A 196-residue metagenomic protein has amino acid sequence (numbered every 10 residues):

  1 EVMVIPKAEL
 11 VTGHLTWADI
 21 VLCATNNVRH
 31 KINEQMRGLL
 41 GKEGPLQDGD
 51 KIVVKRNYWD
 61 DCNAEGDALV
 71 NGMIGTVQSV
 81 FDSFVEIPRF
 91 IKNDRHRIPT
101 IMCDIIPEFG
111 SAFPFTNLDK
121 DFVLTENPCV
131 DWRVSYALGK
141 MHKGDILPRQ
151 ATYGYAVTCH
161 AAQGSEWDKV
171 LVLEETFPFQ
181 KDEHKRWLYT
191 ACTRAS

Functional and structural regions predicted by a protein language model:
E1-P6: Conserved coupling/interface region of RecA-like P-loop/ASCE motor cores
L10-T16: A short acidic-Thr-Gly-centered motif at the start of a beta-strand
W17-S196: Core RecA-like ATPase module of SF1/SF2 helicases and allied nucleic-acid translocases
